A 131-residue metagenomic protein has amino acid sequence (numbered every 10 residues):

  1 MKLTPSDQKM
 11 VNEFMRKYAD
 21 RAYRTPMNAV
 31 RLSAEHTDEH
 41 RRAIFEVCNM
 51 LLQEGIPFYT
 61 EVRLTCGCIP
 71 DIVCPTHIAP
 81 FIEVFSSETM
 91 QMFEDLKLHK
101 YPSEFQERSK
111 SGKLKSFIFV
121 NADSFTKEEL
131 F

Functional and structural regions predicted by a protein language model:
M1-N49: Interdomain/boundary linker segments immediately adjacent to catalytic/signaling cores
R16, D20, L52, L98-Y101 (+1 more regions): Generic surface-pattern signal
R24-H36, F45-T89, F125-K127: Active-site metal-binding core of divalent-cation-utilizing nuclease and nuclease-like domains
A79-F131: Catalytic cores of nucleic-acid endonucleases
